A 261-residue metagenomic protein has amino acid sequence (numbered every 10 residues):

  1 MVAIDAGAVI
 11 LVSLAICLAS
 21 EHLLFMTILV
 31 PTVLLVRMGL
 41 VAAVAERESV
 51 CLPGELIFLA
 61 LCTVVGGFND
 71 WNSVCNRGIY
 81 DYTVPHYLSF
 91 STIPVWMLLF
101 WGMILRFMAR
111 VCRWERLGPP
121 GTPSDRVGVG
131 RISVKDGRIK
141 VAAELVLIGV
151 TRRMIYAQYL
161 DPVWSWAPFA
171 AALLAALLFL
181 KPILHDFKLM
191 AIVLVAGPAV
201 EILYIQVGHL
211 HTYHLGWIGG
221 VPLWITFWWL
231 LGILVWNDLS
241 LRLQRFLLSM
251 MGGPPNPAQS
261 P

Functional and structural regions predicted by a protein language model:
M1-P261: Aromatic-rich, lipid-facing transmembrane alpha helices and their immediate juxtamembrane interface loops in integral
